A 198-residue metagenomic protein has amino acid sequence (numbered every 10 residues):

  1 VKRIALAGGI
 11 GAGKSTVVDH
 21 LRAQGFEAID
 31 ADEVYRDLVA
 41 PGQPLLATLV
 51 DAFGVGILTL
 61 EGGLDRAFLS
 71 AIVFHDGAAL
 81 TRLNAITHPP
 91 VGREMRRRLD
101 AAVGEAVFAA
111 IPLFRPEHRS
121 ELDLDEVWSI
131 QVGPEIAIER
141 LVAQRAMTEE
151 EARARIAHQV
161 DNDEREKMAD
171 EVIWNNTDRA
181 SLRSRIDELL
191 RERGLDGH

Functional and structural regions predicted by a protein language model:
L6: Hydrophobic anchor at the beta1->P-loop junction of P-loop NTPases
G9, L21: P-loop (Walker A) phosphate-binding loop of NTP-binding proteins
A12: ATP-binding Walker
S15: Walker A/P-loop
F26-A40: Short beta-strand-centered segment that lines the nucleotide-binding/catalytic pocket of NTP-utilizing
R36-E105: ATP-dependent small-molecule kinase phosphotransfer cores that center on conserved nucleotide phosphate-binding segments
E94-A101, A109-A143: ATP-dependent NMP and nucleoside kinases share a basic, alpha-helical "lid"
E94-M95, V103, P116, S120-L122 (+2 more regions): Small-molecule kinase domains that catalyze NTP-dependent phosphoryl transfer to phosphate-bearing small molecules
